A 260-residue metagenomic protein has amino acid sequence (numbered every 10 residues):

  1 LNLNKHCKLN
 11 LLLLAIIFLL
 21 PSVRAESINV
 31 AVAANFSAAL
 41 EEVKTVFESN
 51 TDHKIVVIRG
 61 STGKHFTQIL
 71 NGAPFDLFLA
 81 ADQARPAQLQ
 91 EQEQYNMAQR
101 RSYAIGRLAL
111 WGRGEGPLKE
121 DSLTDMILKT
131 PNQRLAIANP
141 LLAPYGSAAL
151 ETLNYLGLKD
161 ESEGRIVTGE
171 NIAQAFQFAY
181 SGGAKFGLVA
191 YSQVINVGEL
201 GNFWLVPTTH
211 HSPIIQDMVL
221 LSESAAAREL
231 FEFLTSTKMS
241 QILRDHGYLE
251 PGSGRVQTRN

Functional and structural regions predicted by a protein language model:
L1-L12: Bacterial N-terminal signal peptides that target proteins for export
N10-P21: Bacterial N-terminal signal peptides
A25-N50, V56-R59, G63, T67-A73 (+4 more regions): Exported/periplasmic ABC-transporter solute-binding proteins
L79: A short beta-strand/loop micro-motif in the catalytic core of glycosyltransferases that engages the nucleotide-sugar
A98: Short active-site loop at a secondary-structure junction that contains or immediately precedes the catalytic residue(s)
